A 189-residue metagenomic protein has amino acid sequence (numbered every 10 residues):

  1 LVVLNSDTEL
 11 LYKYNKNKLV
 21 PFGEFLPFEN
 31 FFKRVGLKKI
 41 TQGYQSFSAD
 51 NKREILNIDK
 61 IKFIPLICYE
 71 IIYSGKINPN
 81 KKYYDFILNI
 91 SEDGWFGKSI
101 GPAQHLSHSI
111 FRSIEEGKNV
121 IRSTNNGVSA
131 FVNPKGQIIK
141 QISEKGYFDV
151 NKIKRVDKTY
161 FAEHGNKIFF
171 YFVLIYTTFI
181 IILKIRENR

Functional and structural regions predicted by a protein language model:
L1-R189: Enzyme catalytic cores with a strong preference for nitrogen-chemistry domains
